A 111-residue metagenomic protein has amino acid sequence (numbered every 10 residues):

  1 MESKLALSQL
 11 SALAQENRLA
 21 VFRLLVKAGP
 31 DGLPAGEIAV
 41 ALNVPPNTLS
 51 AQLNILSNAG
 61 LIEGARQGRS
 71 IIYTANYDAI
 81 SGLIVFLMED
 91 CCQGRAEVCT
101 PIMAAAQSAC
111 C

Functional and structural regions predicted by a protein language model:
M1-L5, V26-K27, I80-C111: Amphipathic alpha-helical dimerization/coiled-coil segments that flank or bridge DNA-binding/regulatory modules
K4-P45, Q67, I71-A79: N-terminal helix-turn-helix DNA-binding core of bacterial DNA-binding proteins
E16, I55, A109-C110: Short intrinsically disordered, low-complexity segments
V40, S57-N58: Alpha-helical residues within the helix-turn-helix
Q52: Residues within the DNA-recognition helix of helix-turn-helix
G60-I62, G68-R69, V85-F86: Short, Lys/Arg-enriched C-terminal cap helix and immediately downstream tail that follows
